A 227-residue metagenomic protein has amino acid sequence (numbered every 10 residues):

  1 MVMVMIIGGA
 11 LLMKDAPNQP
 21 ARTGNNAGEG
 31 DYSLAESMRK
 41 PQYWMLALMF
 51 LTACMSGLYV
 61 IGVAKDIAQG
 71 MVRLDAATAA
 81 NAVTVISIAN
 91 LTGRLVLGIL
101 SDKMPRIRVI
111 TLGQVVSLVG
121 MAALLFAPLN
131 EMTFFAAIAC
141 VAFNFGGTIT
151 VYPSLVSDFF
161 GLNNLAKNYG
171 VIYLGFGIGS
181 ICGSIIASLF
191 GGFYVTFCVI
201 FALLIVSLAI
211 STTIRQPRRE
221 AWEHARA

Functional and structural regions predicted by a protein language model:
M1-L11, V195-T213: Symmetry-related core transmembrane helices of the 12-TM Major Facilitator Superfamily/SLC fold
K14-Y32, E220-R226: Flexible cytoplasmic inter-helical loops of multi-pass small-molecule transporters
A35-I99: Extracytoplasmic gate region of multi-pass secondary transporters
L74-V83, N130, F134, L165 (+1 more regions): Juxtamembrane helix-start elements in MFS-like secondary transporters
R94-P105, G191: Helix-to-loop junctions at the C-terminal end of transmembrane segments in multipass secondary transporters
R108-A123: Structural signature of the two symmetry-related core transmembrane helices
G147-F160: Intracellular juxtamembrane helix-capping segments at the cytosolic ends of symmetry-related transmembrane helices
F159-G192: A late C-terminal transmembrane helix in Major Facilitator Superfamily
